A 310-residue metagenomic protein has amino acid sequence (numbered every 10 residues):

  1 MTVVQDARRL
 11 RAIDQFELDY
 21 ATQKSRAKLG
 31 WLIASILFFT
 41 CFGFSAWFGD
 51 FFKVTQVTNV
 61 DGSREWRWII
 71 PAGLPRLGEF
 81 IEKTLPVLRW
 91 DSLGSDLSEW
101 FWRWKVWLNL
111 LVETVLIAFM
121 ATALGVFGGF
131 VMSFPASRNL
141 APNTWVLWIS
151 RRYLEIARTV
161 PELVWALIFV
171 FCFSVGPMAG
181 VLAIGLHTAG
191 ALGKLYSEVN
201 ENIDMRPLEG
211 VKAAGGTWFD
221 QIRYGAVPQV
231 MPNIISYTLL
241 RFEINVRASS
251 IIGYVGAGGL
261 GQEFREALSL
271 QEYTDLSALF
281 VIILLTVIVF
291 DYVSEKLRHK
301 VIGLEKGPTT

Functional and structural regions predicted by a protein language model:
M1-A123, P135, N139, I302-T310: N-terminal, non-cleaved signal-anchor transmembrane helix
G43-V54, T114, R158, A166-F173 (+1 more regions): A structural signal for multi-pass alpha-helical bundles of membrane permease subunits that mediate small-molecule
N109, E113-I117, P161-A191, M231: Loop-to-helix entry region at the N-terminal start of transmembrane alpha-helices in multi-pass membrane transporters
E113, I117, G253, Q262 (+1 more regions): Pore-lining and gate-forming transmembrane alpha-helices of multi-pass membrane transport proteins
L116, V131-A166, L195-E198: Cytoplasmic-entry segments and transmembrane alpha-helices of multi-pass inner-membrane transporters
A118, T122-F130, F134, R138 (+10 more regions): Hydrophobic positions within alpha-helical transmembrane segments of bacterial inner-membrane proteins
V175-A226, P232-R241, Y292-E295: Membrane-cytosol interface at the C-terminal ends of specific transmembrane alpha-helices in multi-pass membrane
S277-T310: C-terminal transmembrane helix and the adjacent membrane-cytosol boundary/short C-terminal tail of inner/organellar
